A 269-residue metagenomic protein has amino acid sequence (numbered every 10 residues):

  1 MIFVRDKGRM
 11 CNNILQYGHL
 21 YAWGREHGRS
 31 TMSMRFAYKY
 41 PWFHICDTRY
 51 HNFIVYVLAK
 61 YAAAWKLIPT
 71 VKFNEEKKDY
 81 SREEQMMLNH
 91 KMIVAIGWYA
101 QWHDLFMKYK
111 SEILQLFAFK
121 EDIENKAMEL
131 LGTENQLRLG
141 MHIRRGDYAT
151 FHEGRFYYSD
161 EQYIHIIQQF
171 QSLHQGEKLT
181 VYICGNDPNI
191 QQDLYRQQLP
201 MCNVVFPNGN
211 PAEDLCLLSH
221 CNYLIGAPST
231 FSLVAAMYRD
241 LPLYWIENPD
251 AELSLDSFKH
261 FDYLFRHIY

Functional and structural regions predicted by a protein language model:
F3, K39-K178: Secretory-pathway luminal glycosyltransferase catalytic domains
D6-L15: A short, glycine/small-residue-rich beta-strand->loop->alpha-helix junction that serves as a flexible
C11-N12, K39-H44, Y148-F151, N189-D193 (+2 more regions): Short catalytic/ligand-binding loop motif for oxyanion handling, primarily in non-cytosolic enzymes, centered on
Q16-W23: Short amphipathic alpha-helix
R29-Y40: A short beta-strand-loop structural module common to alpha/beta enzyme folds
S33-R35, H142, T180-G185: Short beta-strand segments
L173-E247, L253, F258: Donor-binding and catalytic core of enzymes assembling or modifying cell-surface/extracellular glycoconjugates
A251-Y269: Leloir-type glycosyltransferase catalytic cores
